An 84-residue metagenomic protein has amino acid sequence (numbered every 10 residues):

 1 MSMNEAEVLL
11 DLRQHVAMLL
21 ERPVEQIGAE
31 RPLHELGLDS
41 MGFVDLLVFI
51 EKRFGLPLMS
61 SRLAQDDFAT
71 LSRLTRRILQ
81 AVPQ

Functional and structural regions predicted by a protein language model:
M1-E25, R76-Q84: Thiotemplate assembly-line natural product biosynthesis machinery
L10, M41-V44: Short alpha-helical elements of helix-turn-helix
M18, H34, K52: Short polybasic/polar patches that bind polyanions
G28-M41, S61-T70: Glycine-rich loop motifs involved in handling phospho/adenylate chemistry
V44-D67: Phosphopantetheinylated carrier protein domains
